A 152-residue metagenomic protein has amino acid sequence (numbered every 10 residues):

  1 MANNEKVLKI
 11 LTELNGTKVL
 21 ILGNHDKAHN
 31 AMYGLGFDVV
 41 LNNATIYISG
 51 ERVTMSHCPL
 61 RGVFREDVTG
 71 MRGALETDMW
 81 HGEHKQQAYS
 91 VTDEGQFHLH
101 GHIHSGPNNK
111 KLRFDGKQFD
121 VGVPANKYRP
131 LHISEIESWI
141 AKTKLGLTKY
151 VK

Functional and structural regions predicted by a protein language model:
M1-I48: Core catalytic region of metal-dependent phosphoesterases/phosphodiesterases, especially metallo-beta-lactamase-like
T12, G36-V151: Conserved beta-sheet core of the metallophosphoesterase superfamily
